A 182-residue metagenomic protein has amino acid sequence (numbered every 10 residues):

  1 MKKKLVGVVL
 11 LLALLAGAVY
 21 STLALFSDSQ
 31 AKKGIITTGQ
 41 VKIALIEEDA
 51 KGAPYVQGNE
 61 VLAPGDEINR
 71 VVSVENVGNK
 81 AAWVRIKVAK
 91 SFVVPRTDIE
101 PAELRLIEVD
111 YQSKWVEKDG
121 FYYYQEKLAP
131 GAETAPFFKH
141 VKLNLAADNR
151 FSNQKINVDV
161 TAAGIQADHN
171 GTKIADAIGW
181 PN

Functional and structural regions predicted by a protein language model:
K2-N182: Long, small/polar-residue-biased beta-strand-and-loop interaction regions
